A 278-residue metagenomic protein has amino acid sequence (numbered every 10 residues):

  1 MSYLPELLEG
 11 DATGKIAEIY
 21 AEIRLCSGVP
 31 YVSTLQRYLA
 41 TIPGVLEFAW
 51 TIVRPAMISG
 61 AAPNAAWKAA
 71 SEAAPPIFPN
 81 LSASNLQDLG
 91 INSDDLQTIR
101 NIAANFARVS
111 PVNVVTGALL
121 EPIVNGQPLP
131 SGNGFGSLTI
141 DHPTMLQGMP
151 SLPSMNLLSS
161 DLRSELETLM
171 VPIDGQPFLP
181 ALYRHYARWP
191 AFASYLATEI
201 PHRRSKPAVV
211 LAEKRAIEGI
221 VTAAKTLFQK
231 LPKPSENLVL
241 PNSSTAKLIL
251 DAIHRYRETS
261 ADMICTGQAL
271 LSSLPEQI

Functional and structural regions predicted by a protein language model:
M1-I278: Hydrophobic alpha-helical segments
